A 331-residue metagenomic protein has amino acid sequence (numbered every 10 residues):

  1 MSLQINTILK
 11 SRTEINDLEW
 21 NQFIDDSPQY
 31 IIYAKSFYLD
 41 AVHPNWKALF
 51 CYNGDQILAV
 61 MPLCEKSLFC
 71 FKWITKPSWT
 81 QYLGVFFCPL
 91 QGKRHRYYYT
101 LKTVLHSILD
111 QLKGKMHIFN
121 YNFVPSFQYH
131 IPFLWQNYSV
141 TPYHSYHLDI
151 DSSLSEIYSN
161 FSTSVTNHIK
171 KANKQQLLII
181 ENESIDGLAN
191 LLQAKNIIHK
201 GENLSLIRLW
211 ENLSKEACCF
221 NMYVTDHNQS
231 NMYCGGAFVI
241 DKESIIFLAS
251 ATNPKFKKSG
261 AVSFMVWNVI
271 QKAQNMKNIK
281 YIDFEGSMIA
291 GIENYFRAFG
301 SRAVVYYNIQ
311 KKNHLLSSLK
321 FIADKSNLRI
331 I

Functional and structural regions predicted by a protein language model:
S2, E65-K66, S126, L134-E156 (+1 more regions): Active-site/acyl-donor-binding loops of N-acyltransferases
L3-F71, V124-K258: A conserved beta-strand-loop-helix scaffold within acyl/acetyltransferase catalytic domains
P44-W46, G114-I118, K277-I279: Short, high-confidence coil segments that cap the C-terminus of an alpha-helix and link into the following beta-strand
G54, H106, C218-F321: Aromatic (often tryptophan-rich) hydrophobic motifs at membrane interfaces
K66-G84: Conserved acyl-donor/pantetheine-binding loop and adjacent beta-alpha core of acyl/acetyltransferases and related
T80-H95, D151-S152, S250-S259: A short, internal acetyl-CoA/4′-phosphopantetheine-binding micro-motif in the GNAT/acyltransferase core
R96, T100-V104, E202-S205, M265: Soluble or luminal CAZymes and related metallo-dependent hydrolases
Y99-P142: Non-catalytic accessory segments adjacent to catalytic cores
